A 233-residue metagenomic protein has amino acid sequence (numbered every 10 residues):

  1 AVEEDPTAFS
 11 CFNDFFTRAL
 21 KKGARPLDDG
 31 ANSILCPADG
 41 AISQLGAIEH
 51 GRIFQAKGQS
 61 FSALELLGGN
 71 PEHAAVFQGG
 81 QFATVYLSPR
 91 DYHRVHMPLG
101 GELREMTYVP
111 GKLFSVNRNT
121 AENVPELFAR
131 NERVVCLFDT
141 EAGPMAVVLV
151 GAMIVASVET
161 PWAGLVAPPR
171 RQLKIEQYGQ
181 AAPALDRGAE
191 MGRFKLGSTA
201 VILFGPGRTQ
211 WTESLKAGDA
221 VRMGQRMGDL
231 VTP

Functional and structural regions predicted by a protein language model:
A1-P233: Contiguous, well-folded functional domains in the mature portion of proteins
